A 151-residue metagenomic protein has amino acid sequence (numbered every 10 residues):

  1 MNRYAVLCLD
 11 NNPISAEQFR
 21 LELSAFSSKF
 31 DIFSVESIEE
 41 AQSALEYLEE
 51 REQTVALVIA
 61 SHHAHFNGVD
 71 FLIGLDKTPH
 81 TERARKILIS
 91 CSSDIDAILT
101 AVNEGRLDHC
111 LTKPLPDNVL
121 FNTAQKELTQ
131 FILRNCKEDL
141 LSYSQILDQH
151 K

Functional and structural regions predicted by a protein language model:
N2-L23, S34, V58: Conserved acidic segment of CheY-like receiver
C8, K29-E39, A44: Short hydrophobic/Thr-rich beta-strand motif most characteristic of the beta2 strand and flanking loop of CheY-like
I38-K77, T81-E82: Conserved phosphotransfer microenvironments
A60, I89-S90: Hydrophobic/aromatic residues positioned on beta-strands within the core alpha/beta folds
V69-D70, S92-C110: Alpha4 helix (beta4-alpha4-beta5 surface) of REC/receiver domains from two-component response regulators
C110-L111, V119: A structural signal for hydrophobic residues in beta-strands of small regulatory alpha/beta folds
D117-V119, A124, T129-K151: CheY-like receiver
